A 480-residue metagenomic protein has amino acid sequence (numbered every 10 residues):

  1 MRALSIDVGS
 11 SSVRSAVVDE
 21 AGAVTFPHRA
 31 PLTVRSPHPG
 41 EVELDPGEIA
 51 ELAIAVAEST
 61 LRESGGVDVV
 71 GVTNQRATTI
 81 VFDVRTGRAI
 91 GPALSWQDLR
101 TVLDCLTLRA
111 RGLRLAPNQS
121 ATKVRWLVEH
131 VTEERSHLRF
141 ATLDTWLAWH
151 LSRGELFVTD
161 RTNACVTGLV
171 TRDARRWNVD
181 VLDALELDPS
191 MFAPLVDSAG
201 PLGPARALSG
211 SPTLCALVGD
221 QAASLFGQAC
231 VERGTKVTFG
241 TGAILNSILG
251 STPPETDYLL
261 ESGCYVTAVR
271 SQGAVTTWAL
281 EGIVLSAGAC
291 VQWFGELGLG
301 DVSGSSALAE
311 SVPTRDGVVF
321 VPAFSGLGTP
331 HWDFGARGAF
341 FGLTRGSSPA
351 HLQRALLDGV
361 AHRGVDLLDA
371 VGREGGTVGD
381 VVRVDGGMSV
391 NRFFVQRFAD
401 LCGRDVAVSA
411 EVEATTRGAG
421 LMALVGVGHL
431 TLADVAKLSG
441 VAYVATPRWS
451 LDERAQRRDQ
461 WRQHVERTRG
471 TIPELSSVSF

Functional and structural regions predicted by a protein language model:
M1-I90, S136-H137, A193-P194, S209-A216 (+2 more regions): N-terminal glycine/serine-rich phosphate-binding loop of ATP-dependent small-molecule kinases, especially carbohydrate
L4-S5, V102, L106-F157, G168-V179 (+3 more regions): Active-site core segments that coordinate phosphate-bearing ligands/cofactors across diverse enzyme families
A30-L32, D197, R270, P447: Active-site donor-binding loop signature of nucleotide-sugar glycosyltransferases
L32-S36, D160-N163, S439: Short glycine/proline- and charge-enriched loop/turn segments that cap or connect secondary-structure elements
R62-S95, A116-N118, A148-T171, V196 (+1 more regions): Short beta-strand-loop/turn "lid" adjacent to the catalytic site in phosphate-handling enzymes
G66, D188-M191, A361, V378: Short loop/turn motifs at secondary-structure junctions
D98: Carbohydrate-associated surface elements
L182-G200: A conserved helix-loop-beta module that forms one wall/lid of the active-site cleft in ATP-utilizing catalytic domains
